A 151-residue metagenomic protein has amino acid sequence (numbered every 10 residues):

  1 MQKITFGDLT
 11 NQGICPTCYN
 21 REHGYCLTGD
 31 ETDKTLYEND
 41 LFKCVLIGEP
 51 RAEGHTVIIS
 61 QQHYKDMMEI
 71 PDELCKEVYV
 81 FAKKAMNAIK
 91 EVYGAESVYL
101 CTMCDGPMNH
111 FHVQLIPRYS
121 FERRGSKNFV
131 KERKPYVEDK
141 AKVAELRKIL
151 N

Functional and structural regions predicted by a protein language model:
M1-N151: HIT superfamily nucleotide-processing domains
